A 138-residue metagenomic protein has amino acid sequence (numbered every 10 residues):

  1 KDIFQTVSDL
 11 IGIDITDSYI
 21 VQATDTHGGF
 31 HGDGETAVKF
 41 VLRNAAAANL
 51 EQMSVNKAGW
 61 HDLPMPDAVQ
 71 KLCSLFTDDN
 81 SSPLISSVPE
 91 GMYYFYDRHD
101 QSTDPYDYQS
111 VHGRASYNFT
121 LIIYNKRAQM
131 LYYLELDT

Functional and structural regions predicted by a protein language model:
K1-W60: N-terminal export/targeting and maturation segments
S54-Y132: Functional cores of ribonucleases/endoribonucleases
E135-T138: Short, solvent-exposed aromatic-acidic interface loops
